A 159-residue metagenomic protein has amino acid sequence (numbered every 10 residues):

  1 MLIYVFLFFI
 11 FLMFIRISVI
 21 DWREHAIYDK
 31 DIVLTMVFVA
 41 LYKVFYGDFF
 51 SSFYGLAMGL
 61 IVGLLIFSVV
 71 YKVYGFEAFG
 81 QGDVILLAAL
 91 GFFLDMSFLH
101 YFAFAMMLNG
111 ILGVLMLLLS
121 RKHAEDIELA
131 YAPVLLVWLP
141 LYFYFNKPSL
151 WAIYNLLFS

Functional and structural regions predicted by a protein language model:
M1-S159: A membrane-topology feature that recognizes alpha-helical transmembrane segments and their immediate juxtamembrane
